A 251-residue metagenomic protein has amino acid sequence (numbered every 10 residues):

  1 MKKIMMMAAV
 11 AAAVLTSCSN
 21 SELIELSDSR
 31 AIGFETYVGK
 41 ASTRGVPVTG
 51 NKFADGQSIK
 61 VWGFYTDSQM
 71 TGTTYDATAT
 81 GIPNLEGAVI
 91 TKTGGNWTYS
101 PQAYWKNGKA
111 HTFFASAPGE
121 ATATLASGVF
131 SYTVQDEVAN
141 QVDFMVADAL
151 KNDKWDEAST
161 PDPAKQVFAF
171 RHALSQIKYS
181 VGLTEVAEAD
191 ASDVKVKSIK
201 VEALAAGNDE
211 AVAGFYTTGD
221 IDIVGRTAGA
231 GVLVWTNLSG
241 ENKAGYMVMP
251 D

Functional and structural regions predicted by a protein language model:
K2-D251: Sec-type signal peptide cleavage vicinity
